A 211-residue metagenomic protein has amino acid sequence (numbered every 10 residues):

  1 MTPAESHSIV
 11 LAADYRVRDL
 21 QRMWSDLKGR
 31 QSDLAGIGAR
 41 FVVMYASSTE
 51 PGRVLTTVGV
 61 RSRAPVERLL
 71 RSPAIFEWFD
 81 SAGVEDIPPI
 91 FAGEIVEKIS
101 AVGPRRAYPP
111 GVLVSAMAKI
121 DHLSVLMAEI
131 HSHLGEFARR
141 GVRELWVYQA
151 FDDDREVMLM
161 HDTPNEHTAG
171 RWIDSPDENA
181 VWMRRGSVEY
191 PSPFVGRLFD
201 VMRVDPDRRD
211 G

Functional and structural regions predicted by a protein language model:
M1-G211: Short S/T/G/P-rich N-terminal loop/turn motif that feeds into the first structured element of a domain
